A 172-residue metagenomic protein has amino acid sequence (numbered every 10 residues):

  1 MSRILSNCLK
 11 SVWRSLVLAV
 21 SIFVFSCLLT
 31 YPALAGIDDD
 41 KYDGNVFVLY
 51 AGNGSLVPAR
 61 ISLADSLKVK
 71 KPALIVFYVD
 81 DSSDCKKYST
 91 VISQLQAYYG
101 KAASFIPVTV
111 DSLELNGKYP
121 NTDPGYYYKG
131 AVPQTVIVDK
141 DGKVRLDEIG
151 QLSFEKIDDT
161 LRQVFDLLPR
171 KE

Functional and structural regions predicted by a protein language model:
M1-S11: N-terminal secretory signal peptides that target proteins for export/translocation
S15-L28: Bacterial N-terminal signal peptides
T30-S62: N-terminal "domain-start" segment that seeds a small globular fold
I61, D84-Y99: Typically the conserved alpha-helix immediately C-terminal to a functionally engaged Cys/Sec in thioredoxin-like
S66-D81: Short active-site neighborhood of thiol/selenol oxidoreductases, capturing the structured segment around
L67-V69, G100, Y127-A131: Extracellular/periplasmic catalytic domains that process cell-envelope and extracellular macromolecules
S93, S104-P133, I137-D141, F154 (+1 more regions): Thioredoxin-like thiol-disulfide oxidoreductase module
D147-E172: Thiol-/selenol-based redox modules, centered on thioredoxin-like and closely related oxidoreductase domains
